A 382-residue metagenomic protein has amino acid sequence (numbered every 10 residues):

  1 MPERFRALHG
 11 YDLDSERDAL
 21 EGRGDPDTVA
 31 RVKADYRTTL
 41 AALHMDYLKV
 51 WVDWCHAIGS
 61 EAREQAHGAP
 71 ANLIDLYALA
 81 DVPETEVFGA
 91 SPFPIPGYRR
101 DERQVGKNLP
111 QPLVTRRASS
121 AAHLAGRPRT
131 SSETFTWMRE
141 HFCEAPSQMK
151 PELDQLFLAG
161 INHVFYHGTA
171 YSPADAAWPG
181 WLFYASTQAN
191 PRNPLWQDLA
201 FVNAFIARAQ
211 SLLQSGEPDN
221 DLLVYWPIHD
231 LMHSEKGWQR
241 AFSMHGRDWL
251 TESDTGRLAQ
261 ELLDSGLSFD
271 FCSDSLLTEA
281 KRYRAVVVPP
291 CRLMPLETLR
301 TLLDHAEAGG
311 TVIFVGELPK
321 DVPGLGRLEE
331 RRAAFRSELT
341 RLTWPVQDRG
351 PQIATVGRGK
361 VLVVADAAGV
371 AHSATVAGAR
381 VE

Functional and structural regions predicted by a protein language model:
M1-P83, F88-E382: Carbohydrate-binding surfaces of carbohydrate-active enzymes
